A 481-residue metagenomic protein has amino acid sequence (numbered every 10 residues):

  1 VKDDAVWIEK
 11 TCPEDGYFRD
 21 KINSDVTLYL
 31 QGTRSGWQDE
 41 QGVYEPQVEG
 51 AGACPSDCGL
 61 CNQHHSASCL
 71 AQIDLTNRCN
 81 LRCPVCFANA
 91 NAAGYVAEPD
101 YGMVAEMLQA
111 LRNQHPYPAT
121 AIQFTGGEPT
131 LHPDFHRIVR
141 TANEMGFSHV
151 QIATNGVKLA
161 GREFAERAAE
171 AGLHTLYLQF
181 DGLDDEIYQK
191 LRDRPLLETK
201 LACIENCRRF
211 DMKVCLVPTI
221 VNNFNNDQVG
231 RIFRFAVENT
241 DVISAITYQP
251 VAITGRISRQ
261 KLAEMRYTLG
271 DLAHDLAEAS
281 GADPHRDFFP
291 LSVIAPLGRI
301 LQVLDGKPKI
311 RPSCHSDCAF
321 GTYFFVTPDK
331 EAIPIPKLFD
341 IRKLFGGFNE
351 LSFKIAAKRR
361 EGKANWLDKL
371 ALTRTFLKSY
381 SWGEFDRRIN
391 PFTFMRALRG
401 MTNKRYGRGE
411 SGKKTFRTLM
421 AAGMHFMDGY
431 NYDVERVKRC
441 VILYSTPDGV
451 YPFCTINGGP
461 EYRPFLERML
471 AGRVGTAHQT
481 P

Functional and structural regions predicted by a protein language model:
K2-R34, F348-P481: Flexible mid-to-C-terminal extensions adjoining Fe-S/redox cofactors in radical SAM and related proteins
W7, T11-R19, N23, S35 (+1 more regions): Conserved alpha-helical substructure of the radical SAM core
H65, S313-H315, Y432-R436: Short loop/turn motifs at secondary-structure junctions and domain boundaries
I73-N77, F87-A90, G126, T154 (+5 more regions): Glycine-rich, histidine-containing beta strand-loop boundary motifs that form or position
G94, D184-K190, R256-R259: A short acidic, helix-capping loop that chelates divalent metal ions and anchors anionic groups
V96-M103, R192-L196, F224, A263-Y267: Alpha-helix N-cap and loop-to-helix initiation/capping positions
A105-Q123, H132-P250: Radical SAM/AdoMet-radical enzyme domain recognition
F210-K413: Radical SAM enzyme [4Fe-4S]-AdoMet core and its adjacent flexible, acidic and glycine-rich loops/tails across
